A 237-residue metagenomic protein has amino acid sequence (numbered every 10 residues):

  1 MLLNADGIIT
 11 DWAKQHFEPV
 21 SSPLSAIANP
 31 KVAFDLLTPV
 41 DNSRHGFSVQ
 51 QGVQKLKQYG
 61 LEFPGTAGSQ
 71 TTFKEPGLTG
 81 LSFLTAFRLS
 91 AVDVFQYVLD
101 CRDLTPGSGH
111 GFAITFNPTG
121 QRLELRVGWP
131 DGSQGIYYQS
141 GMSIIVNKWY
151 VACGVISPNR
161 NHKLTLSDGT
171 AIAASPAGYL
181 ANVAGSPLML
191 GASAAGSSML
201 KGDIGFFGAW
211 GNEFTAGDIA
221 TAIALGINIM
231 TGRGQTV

Functional and structural regions predicted by a protein language model:
M1-A67, S82, F206, A220-V237: Extracytoplasmic low-complexity segments
K31, V40-H45, Q50, E62-E124 (+1 more regions): Extracellular glycan-recognition modules
T71-K74, Y138-S143, P176-Y179: Beta-strand-rich interaction surfaces with strong enrichment in secreted/lumenal proteins
T85, N147-I156, L164: Short tryptophan-centered beta-strand motifs in secreted/extracellular beta-sheet-rich domains of glycan-recognition
A91-D93, G132-S133, P158-K163: Extended, low-complexity, turn-rich repeat/linker tracts enriched in Gly/Pro/Ser/Thr and Asp/Glu that occur
R126-V151: Short, aromatic/His-centered strand-loop micro-motif at the edge of beta-sheets
L166-P187: Short, solvent-exposed beta-strand-to-loop segments that form ligand-recognition rims of beta-rich domains
A184-G205: Extracellular glycan-interaction patches encoded by glycine-rich segments
